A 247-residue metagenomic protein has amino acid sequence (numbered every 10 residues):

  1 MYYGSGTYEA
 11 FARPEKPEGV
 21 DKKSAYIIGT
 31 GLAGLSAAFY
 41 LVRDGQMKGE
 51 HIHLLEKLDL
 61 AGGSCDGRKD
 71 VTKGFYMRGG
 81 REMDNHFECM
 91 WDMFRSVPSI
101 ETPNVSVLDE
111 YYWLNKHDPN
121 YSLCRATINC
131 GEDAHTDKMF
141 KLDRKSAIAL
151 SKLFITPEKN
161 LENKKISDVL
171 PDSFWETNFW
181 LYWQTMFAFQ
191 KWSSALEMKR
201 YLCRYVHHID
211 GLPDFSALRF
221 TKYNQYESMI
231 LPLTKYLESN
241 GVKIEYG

Functional and structural regions predicted by a protein language model:
M1-A25, R43-G49: Extreme N-terminal leader/targeting segments of oxidoreductases
K22-K23, T72-M77, G211-T221: Glycine- and acidic
G29-G31, L35: Glycine-rich Rossmann-fold phosphate-binding loop(s) that bind the pyrophosphate of adenine dinucleotide cofactors
A37-E50, Y236, N240: A short, Lys/Arg-enriched amphipathic alpha-helix followed by its capping loop at the start of a domain
V42-R68: Glycine-rich FAD pyrophosphate-binding loop
T72-Y111: Conserved FAD-binding subdomain of flavin-dependent enzymes
S99-H207: Rossmann-like flavin
R204-G247: Helical element adjacent to the flavin cofactor pocket in flavoenzyme catalytic cores
